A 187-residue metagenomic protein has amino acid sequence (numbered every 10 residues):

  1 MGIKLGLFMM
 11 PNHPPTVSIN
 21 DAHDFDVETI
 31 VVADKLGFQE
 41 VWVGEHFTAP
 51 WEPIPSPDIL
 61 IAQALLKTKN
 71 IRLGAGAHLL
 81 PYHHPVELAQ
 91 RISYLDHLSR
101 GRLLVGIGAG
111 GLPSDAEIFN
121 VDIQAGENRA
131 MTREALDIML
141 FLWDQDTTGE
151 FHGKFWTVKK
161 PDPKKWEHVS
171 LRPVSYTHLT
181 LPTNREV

Functional and structural regions predicted by a protein language model:
M1-L73: N-terminal beta1-alpha1-beta2 module of alpha/beta enzyme domains
G2-I19, Y82-F155, K165: Flexible, glycine-rich active-site loops centered on histidine and acidic residues that chelate a metal or position
V32, L36, Q63-T68, Y94 (+3 more regions): Alpha-helical structural signal in soluble globular domains
G44, G76, G106-G108: Structural motif
T68-I71, S99-L103, S170: Short coil/turn connectors at secondary-structure junctions
A75-H83: Active-site nucleophile and cofactor-binding loops and adjacent substrate-binding regions of central metabolic enzymes
K165-L179: Short, intrinsically disordered, charge-balanced linker/junction segments flanking boundaries in proteins
H178, T183-V187: Single conserved hydrophobic/aromatic residue that forms the stacking wall/gate of nucleotide- or nucleobase-binding
